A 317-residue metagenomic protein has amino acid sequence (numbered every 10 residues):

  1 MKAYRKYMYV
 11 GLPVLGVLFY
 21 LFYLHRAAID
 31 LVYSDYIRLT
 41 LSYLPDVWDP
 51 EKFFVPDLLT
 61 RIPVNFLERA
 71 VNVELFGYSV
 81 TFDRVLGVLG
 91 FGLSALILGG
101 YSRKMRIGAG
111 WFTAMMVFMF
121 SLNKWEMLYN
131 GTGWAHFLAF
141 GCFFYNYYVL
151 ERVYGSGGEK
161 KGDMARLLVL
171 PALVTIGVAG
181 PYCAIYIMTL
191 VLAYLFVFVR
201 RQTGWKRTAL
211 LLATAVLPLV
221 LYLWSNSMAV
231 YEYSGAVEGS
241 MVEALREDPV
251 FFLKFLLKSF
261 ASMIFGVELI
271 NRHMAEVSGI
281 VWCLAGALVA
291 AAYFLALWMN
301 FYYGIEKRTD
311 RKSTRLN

Functional and structural regions predicted by a protein language model:
M1-Y20: Start-transfer (signal-anchor) and selected internal transmembrane alpha helices of multi-pass inner/ER membrane
Y33-S79, Y222-A296: Membrane-lumen/periplasm interface segments of multi-pass, membrane-embedded glycan/lipid transferases
V85-G108, Y145-V149, A291-N300: Transmembrane-helix motifs of polytopic, lipid-linked glycan transferases
S102-L122, G141: Transmembrane-helix signature of polytopic, membrane-embedded enzymes that assemble or transfer cell-envelope glycans
A135-G158, V191: Specific aromatic-rich, kink-prone transmembrane helix
G162-Y182, I187-L192, L217: Membrane-interface alpha helices of multi-pass inner-membrane proteins
I185-L219: Perimembrane helix-loop-helix junctions
K312-N317: Conserved small/polar residues in nucleotide/adenosyl-binding loops
